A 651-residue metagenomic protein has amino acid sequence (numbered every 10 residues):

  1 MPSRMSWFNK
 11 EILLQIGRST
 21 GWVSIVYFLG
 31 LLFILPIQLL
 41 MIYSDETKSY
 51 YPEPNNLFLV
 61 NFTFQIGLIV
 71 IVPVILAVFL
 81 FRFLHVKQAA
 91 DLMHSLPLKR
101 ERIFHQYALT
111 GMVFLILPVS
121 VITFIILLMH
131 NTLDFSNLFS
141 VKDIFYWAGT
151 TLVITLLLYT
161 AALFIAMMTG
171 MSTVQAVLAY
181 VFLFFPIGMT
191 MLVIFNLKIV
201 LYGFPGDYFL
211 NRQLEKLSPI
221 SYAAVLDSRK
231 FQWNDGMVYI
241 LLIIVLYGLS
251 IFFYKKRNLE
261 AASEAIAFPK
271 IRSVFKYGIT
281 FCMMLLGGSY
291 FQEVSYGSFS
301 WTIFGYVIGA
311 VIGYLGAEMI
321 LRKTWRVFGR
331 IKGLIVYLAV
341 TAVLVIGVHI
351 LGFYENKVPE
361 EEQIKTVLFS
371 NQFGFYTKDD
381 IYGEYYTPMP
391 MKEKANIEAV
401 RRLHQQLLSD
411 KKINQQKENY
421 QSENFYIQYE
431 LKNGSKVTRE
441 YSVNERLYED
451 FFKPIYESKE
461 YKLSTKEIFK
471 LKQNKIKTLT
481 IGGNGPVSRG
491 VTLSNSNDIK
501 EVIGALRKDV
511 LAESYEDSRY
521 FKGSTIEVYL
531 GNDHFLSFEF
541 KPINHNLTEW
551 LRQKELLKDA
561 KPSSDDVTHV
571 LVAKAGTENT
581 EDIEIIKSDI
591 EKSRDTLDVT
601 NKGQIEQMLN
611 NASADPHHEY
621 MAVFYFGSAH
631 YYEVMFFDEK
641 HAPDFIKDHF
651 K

Functional and structural regions predicted by a protein language model:
M1-H85, L249-N258, P269-I271, T280-S298 (+7 more regions): Hydrophobic alpha-helical transmembrane segments
M41-N56, I187-F253, R257-A267, M283-V307 (+2 more regions): Terminal transmembrane helical anchor/hairpin motif
N55-L59, Q65-I66, T110-G170, I187: Secretory targeting signals
F81-V113, A262-S263, N495-E513, D598-L609: Helix-loop-helix units of permease transmembrane domains in multi-pass membrane transporters, especially ABC
K276-M283, G316-V358: Internal/C-terminal transmembrane anchor helices
H349-Y426: Membrane-interface segments at or immediately adjacent to transmembrane helices that form the boundary between
S409-E445, A512-P542, A614-Y632: Short, structured surface segments that line ligand/substrate-binding pockets
G523-K651: Extracytoplasmic/luminal low-complexity segments enriched in Pro/Gly and acidic/polar residues that act as flexible
